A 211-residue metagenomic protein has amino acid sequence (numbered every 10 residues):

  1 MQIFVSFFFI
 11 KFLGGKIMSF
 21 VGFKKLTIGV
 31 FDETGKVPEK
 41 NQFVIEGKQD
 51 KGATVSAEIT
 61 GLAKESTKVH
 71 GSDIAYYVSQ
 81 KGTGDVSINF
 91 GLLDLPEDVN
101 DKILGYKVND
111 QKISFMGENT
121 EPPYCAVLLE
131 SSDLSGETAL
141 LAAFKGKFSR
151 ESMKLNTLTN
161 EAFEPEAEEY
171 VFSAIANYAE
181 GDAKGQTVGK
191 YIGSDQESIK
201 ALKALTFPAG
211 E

Functional and structural regions predicted by a protein language model:
Q2-I59, E211: Polar/acidic, low-complexity leader/linker segments enriched in S/T/G and N/D
K64-S79: Short, solvent-exposed beta-alpha or beta-beta edge segments that form flexible loop/patches at the rim of ligand
A75-N100, E164-N177: Oligomerization/assembly interface segments of phage tail-like spikes and tubes
Q80-K81, M116-N119, S132, N156-E166: Exposed beta-sheet edge/beta-hairpin loop segments within beta-rich domains
L92-P96, S131-S135, K147-R150, A174-Y178: Beta-strand elements of well-folded, non-transmembrane domains
L95-E118: Charged, amphipathic alpha-helical segments
E118-E151: Short helix-loop boundary/capping segments
G146-E211: Mixed-charge, glycine-accented linear interaction segment located at domain edges/termini
